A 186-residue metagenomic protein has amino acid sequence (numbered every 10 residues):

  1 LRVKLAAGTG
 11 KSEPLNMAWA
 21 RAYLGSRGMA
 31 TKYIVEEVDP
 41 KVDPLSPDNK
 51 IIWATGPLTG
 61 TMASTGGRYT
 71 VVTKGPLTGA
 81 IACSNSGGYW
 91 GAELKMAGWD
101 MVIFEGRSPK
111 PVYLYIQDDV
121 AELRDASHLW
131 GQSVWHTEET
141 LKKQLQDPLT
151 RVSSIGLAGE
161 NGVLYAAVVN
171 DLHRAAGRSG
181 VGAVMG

Functional and structural regions predicted by a protein language model:
L1-A22, R27, E36: N-terminal basic/disordered segments at the start of proteins
K4, W53-P57, D125, G156: Pocket-edge structural micro-motifs
G8-L15, R68-V71, D119-D125: Short, well-ordered strand-loop elements centered on a beta-strand within folded domains, enriched for acidic residues
K11-E13, T61-S64, G162-L164: Short helix/loop capping segments that flank catalytic or ligand/cofactor-binding pockets
A30-G67: Conserved oxyanion/phosphate-binding beta-strand-loop segments in alpha/beta enzyme cores
I52-A54, T70, I103, Y115: Short, conserved beta-strand segments within well-ordered enzyme catalytic domains that often line or immediately flank
T61-F104, D171-R174: Internal mixed beta-strand/loop scaffold within catalytic domains of large alpha/beta enzymes
G91-A92, M96-G186: Active-site cavity-forming subdomains of large catalytic enzyme subunits
